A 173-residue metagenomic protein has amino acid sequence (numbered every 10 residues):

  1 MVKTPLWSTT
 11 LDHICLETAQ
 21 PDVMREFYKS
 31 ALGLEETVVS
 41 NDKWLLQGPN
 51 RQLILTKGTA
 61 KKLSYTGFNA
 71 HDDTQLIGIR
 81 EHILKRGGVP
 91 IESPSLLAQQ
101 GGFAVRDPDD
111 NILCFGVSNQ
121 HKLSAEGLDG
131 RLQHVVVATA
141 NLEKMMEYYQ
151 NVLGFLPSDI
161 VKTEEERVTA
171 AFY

Functional and structural regions predicted by a protein language model:
V2, L6-Q52, G101, V137-Y173: Core segments of cupin and vicinal oxygen chelate
V2-K3, L84-R131, T169-Y173: Vicinal oxygen chelate
L6-S8, G58-K61, E126-D129: Short, flexible turn/loop "capping" segments at secondary-structure junctions
L11-D12, K62-Y65, Q133: Eukaryotic phosphotyrosine signaling hubs
E17-D22, S40-K43, Q47, G67-I112 (+1 more regions): Vicinal oxygen chelate
L53-I54, L113: Short beta-strand segments
K57-L63, Q120-H121: A short, sequence-level motif marking secondary-structure junctions
